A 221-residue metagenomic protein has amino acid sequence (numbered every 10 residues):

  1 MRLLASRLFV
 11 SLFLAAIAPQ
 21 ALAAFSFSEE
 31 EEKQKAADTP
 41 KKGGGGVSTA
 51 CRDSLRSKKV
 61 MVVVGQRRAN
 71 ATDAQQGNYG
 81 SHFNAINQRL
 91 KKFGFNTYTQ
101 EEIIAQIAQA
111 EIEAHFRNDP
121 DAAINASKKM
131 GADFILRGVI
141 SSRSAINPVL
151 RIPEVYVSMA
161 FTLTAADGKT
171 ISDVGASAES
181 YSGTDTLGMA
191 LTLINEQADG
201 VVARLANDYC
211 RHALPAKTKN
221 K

Functional and structural regions predicted by a protein language model:
M1-F9: Bacterial N-terminal signal peptides that target proteins for export
S11, A21-L22: Cleavable N-terminal signal peptides
A23-I104, D208-K221: A structural "domain/chain start" motif
Q66-G77, E111-E113, V149, L187-T192: Second-shell loop/turn segments in exported
F83-N87, P120-I124, V202: Extracytoplasmic/secreted envelope proteins and their assembly/folding machinery, especially bacterial periplasmic
Y98-I146: Short, solvent-exposed, polar/charged sequence segments at loop or secondary-structure edges
Y156-S158, L163-P215: Short secondary-structure boundary motifs at beta->alpha junctions and helix caps
